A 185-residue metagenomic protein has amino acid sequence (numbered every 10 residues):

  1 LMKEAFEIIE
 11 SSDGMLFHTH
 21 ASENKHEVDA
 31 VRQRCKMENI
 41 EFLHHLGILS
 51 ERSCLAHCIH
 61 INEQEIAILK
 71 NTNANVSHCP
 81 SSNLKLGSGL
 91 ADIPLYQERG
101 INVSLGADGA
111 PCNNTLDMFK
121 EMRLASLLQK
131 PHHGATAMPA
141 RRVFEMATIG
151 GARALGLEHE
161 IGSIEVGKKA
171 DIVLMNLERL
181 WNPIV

Functional and structural regions predicted by a protein language model:
L1-N75, G87-V103, H159: Histidine/acidic residue-rich metal-binding segments in metalloenzymes
A21, P80, N176-E178: Nucleotide-sugar donor-binding loop of glycosyltransferases
E23, P80-L84, G109-P111: Short, acidic/turn-prone active-site loops that include or flank metal/cofactor- and phosphate-binding residues
V28, S53-C54, P80-S82, A152: A generic structural signal for short
H45-R52, P94-R179: His/Asp/Glu-enriched, well-ordered alpha-helical/loop segment that forms or immediately abuts the divalent-metal
L180-V185: Short, surface-exposed loop/helix-turn segments at secondary-structure junctions that function as lids/hinges flanking
